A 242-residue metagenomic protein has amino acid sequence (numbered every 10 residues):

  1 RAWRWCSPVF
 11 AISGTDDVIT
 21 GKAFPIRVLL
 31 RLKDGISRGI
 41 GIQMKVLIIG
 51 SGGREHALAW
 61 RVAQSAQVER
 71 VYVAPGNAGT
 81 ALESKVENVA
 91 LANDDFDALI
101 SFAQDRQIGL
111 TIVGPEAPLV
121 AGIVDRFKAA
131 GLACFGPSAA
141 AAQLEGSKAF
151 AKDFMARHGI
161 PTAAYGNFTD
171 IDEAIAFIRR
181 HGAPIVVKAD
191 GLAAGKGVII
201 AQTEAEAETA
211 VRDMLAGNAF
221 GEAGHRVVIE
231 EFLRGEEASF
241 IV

Functional and structural regions predicted by a protein language model:
A23-P25: Intrinsically disordered, low-complexity segments enriched in serine/proline and basic residues
S37-A140: ATP-binding N-terminal substructure of ATP-dependent carboxylate-amine bond-forming enzymes
G50, F168, I199-T203, V242: Short beta-strand-to-turn element immediately C-terminal to the catalytic PLP-Schiff-base lysine in fold type I
P137-G197: A conserved helix-loop-beta module that forms one wall/lid of the active-site cleft in ATP-utilizing catalytic domains
P161-A163, P184-V186, A201-I241: Conserved ATP-binding module of the ATP-grasp superfamily
